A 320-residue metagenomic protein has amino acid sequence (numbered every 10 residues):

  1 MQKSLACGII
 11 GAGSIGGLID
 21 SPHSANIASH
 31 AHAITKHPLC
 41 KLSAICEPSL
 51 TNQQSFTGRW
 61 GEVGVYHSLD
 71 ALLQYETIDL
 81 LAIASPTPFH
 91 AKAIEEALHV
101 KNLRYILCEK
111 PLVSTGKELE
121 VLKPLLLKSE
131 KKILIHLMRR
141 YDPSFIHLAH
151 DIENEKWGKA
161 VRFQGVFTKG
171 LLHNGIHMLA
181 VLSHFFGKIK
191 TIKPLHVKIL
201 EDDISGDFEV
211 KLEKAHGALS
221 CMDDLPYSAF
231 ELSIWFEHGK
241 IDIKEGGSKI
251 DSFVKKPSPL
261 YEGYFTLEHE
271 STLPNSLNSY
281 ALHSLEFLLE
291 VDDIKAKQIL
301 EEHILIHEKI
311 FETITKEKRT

Functional and structural regions predicted by a protein language model:
M1, H173-V254, L273-V291, F311-I314: Contiguous beta-strand/loop segments that form the cofactor/metal-binding neighborhood of enzyme cores
M1-R59: N-terminal Rossmann-like dinucleotide-binding module
M1-S4, L80-S85, L285-T320: C-terminal helix-rich "cap/oligomerization" subdomain common to oxidoreductases
K3-L5, R104, K131, V161: Nucleotide donor/acceptor-binding cores
T51, W60-L125: Beta-loop-alpha module in the N-terminal Rossmann-like domain of NAD(P)-dependent dehydrogenases, especially those
L80, L112-G170: A contiguous active-site-proximal alpha/beta segment in oxidoreductase catalytic domains
L107-C108, I133-I135, I243: Hydrophobic residues in well-ordered beta-strands that form the structural core
